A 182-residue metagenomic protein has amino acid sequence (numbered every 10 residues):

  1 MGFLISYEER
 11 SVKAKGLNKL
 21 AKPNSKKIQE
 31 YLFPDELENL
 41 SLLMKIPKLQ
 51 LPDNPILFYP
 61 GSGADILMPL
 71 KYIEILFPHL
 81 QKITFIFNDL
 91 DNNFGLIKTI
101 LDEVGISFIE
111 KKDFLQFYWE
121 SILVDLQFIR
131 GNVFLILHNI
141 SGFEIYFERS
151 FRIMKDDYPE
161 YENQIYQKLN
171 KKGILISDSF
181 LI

Functional and structural regions predicted by a protein language model:
M1-I75, F94: Class I SAM-dependent methyltransferase Rossmann-like catalytic core, especially the SAM/SAH-binding loop
N54-I56, T84, I145, I174: Structural motif
Q81-L90: Conserved SAM-binding motif I beta-strand of class I
D89-F94, L181: Residues in the short beta-alpha loop(s) of Rossmann-like NAD(P)-binding domains
N93-I140: S-adenosyl-L-methionine
V133-F134, F143-Y158: A short SAM/SAH-binding and catalytic strip from SAM-dependent methyltransferases
S150-F151, S177-I182: Short strand-turn motif at the edge of the Rossmann-like AdoMet-binding core
D157-I174: A short glycine-rich, Lys/Arg-flanked "PGG" loop and its adjoining helix->strand segment in the class I
